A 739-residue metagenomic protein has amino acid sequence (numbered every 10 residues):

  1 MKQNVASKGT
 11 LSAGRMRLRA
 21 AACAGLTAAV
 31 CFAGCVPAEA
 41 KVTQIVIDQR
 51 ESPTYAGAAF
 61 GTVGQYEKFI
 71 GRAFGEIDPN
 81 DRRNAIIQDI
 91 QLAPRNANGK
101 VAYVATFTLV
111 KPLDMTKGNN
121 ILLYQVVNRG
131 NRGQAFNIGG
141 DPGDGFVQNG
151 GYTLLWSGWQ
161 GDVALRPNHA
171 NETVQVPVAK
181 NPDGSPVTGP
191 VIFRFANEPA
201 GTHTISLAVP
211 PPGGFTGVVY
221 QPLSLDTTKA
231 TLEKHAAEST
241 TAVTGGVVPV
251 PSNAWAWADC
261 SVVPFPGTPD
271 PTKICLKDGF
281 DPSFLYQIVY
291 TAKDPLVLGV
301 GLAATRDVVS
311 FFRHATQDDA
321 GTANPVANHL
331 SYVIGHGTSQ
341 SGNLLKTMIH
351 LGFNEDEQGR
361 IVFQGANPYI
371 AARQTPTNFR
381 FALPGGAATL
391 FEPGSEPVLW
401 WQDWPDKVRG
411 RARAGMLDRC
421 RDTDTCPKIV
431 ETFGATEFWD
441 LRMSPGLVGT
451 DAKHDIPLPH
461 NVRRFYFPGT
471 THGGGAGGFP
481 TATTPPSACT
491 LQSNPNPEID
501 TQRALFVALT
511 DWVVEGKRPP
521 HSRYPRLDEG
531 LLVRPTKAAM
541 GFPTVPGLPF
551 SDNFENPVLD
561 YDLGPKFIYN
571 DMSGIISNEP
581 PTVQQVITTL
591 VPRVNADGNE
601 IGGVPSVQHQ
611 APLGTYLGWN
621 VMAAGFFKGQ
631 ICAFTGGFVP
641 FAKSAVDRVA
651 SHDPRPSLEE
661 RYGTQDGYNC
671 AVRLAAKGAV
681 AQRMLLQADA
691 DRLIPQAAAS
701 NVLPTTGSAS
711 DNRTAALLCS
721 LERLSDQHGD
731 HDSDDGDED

Functional and structural regions predicted by a protein language model:
M1-L18: N-terminal secretory signal peptides that target proteins for export/translocation
A13-A29: Sec-dependent N-terminal signal peptides
A29-A38: C-terminal segment of classical bacterial N-terminal signal peptides
K41-D739: C-terminal His-loop and adjacent cap/lid subdomain of alpha/beta-hydrolase
